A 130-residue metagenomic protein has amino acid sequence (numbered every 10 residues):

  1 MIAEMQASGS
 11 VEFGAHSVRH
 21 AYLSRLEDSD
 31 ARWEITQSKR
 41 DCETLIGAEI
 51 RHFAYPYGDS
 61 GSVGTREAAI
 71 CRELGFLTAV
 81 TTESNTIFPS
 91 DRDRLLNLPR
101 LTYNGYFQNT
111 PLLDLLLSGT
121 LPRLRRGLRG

Functional and structural regions predicted by a protein language model:
M1-S8: Short amphipathic alpha-helices and their capping/turn segments at secondary-structure boundaries
S8, V18-A21, R25-G130: C-terminal active-site subregion of NodB/CE4 polysaccharide deacetylases
